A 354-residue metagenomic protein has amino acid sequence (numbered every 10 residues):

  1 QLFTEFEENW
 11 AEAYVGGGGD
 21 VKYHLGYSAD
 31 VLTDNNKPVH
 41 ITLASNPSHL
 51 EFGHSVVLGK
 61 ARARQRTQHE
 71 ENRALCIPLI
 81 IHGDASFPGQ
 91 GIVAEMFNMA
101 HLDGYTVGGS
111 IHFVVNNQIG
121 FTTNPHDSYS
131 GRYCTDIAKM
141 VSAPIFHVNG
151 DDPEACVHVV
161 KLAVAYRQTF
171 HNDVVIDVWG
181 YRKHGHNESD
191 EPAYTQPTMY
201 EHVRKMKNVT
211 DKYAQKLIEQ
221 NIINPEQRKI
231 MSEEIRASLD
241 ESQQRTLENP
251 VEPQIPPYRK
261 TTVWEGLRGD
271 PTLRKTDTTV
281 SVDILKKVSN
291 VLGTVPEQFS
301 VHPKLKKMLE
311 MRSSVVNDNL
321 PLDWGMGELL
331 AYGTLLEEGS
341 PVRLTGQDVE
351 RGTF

Functional and structural regions predicted by a protein language model:
Q1, Q65, P88-G91, F121-T123 (+5 more regions): Short helix/loop capping segments that flank catalytic or ligand/cofactor-binding pockets
Q1-S142, F146: Cofactor-binding active-site loop characterized by glycine-rich and histidine/acidic residues
R62-H69, M99-H101, C134, L162-A165 (+3 more regions): Generic recognition of flexible, low-complexity loop/linker segments
L75-L79, V107-H112, P144-I145, V164-Y166 (+3 more regions): Beta-sheet entry/capping signal
H82-F87, V114-G120, D151-A155, G180-K183 (+1 more regions): Acidic, glycine-rich active-site loops and adjacent beta-strand->loop/helix elements that engage anionic groups
Y133-V159, M206-E226: Conserved thiamine diphosphate
F146-V175, H184-Q196: Active-site capping/gating regions of soluble enzymes
N172-V174, G180-F354: Flexible, glycine-rich loop/tail regions that form catalytic "lids" or insertion modules at the edges of active sites
